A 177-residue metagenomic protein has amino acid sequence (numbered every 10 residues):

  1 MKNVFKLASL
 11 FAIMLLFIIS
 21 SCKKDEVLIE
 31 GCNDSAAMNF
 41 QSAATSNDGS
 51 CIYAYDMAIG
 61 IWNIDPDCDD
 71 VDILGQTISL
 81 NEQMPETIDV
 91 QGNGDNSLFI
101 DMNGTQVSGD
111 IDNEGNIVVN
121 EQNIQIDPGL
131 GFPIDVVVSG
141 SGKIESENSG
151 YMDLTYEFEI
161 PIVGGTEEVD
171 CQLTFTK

Functional and structural regions predicted by a protein language model:
M1-S20: Sec-dependent bacterial lipoprotein signal peptides
L15-A58, Q172-K177: Bacterial Sec-dependent N-terminal signal peptides
D56-S79: Tryptophan-anchored aromatic micro-motifs
D69-D70, D101-Q106, Q125, T155-V163: Short, solvent-exposed aromatic-acidic interface loops
D72-E82, N96, G104: Short helix-loop boundary/capping segments
L80-M84, G131-G140, E167-T174: Amphipathic hydrophobic-ligand
N93-S149: Contiguous, well-ordered beta-strand patches that form the walls/edges of small beta-barrel/beta-sandwich domains
S149-K177: Edge beta-strand at a domain terminus
